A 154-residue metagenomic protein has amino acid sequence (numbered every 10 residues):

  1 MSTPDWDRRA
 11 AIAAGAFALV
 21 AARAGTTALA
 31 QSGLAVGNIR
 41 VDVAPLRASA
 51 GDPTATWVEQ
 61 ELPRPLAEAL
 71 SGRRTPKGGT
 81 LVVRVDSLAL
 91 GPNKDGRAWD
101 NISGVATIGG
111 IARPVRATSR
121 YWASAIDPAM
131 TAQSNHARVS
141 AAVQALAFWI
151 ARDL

Functional and structural regions predicted by a protein language model:
M1-V20: N-terminal secretory signal peptides and thylakoid transit peptides that target proteins across membranes
I12, L19, Q31-G33, V105-I111 (+2 more regions): Low-complexity, charged, repeat-rich alpha-helical/coil interaction segments
A24-A30: Boundary at the C-terminal end of the N-terminal hydrophobic targeting segment
Q31-R84: N-terminal segment of the mature soluble domain
R47-A48, A112-I150: Short secondary-structure boundary motifs at beta->alpha junctions and helix caps
G51-E59, D95, W99, A132-V143: Solvent-exposed, acidic/flexible segments
A67, S71, L90, A147 (+1 more regions): Sec-exported extracytoplasmic/periplasmic mature domains
G72-P114, W122-A129: Surface-exposed short loop/turn segments
